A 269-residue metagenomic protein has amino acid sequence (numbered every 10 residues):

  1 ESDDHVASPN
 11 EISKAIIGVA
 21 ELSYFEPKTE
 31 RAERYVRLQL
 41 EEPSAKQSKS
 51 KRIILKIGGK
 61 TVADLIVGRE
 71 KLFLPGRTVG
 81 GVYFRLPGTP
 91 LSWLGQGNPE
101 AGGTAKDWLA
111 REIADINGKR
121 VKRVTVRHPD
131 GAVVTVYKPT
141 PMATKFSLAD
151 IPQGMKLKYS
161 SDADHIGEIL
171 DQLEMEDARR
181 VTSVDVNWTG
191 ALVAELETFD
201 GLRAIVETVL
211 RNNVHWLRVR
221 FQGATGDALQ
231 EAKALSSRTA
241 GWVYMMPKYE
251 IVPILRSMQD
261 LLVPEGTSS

Functional and structural regions predicted by a protein language model:
E1-S269: Soluble, acidic/polar mature domains that operate outside membranes
